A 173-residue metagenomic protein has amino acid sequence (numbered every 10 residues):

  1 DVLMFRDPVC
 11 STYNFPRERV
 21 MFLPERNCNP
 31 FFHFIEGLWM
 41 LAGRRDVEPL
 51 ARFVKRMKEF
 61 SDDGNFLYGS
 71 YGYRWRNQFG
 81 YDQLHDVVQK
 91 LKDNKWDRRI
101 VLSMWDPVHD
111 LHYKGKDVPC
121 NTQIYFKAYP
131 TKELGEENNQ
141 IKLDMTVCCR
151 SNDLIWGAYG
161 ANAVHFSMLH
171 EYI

Functional and structural regions predicted by a protein language model:
D1-I173: Terminal, non-catalytic protein-protein interaction segments that mediate quaternary/complex assembly
